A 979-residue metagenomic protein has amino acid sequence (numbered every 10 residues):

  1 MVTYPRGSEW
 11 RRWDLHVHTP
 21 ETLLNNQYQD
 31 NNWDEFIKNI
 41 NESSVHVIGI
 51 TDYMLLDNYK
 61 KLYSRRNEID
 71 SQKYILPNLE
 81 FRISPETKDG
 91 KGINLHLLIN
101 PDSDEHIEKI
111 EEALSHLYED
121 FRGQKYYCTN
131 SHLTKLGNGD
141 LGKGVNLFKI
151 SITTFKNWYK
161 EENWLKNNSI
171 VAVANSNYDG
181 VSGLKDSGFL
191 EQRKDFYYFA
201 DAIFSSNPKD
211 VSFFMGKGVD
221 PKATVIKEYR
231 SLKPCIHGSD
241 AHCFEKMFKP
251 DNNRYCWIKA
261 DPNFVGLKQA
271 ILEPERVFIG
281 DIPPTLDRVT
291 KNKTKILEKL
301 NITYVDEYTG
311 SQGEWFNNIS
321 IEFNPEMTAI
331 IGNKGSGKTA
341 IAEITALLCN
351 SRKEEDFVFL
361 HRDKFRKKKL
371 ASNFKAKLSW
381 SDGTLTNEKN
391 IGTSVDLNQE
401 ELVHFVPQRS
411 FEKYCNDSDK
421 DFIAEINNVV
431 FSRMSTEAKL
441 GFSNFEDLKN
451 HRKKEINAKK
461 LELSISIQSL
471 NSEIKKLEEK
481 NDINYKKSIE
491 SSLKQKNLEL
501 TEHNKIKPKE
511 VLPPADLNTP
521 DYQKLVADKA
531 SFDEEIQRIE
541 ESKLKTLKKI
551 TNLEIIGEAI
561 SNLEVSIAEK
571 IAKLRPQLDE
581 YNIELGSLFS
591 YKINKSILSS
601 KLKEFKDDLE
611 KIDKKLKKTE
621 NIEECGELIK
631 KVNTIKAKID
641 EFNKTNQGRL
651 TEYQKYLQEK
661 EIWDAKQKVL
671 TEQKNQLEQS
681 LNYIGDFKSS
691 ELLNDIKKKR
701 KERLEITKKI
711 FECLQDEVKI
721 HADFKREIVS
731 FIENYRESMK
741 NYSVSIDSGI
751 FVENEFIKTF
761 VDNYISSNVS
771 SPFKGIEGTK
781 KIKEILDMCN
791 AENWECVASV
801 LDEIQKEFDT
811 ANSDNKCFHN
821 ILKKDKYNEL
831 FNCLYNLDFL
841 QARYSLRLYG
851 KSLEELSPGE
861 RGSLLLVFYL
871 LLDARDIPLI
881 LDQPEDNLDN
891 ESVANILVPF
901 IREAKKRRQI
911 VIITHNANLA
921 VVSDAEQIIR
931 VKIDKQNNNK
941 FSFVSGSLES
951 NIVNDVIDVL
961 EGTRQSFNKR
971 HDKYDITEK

Functional and structural regions predicted by a protein language model:
M1-V47, L56-E108, L114, Y178-G335: Charged catalytic cores and adjacent phosphate/nucleic-acid-binding surfaces used for phosphate/nucleic-acid chemistry
K338, A342-T345: Post-Walker A alpha-helix
C349-I391, L714-I732, I896, V931-F943: Flexible phosphate/Mg2+-sensing switch loops adjacent to catalytic phosphate-binding sites
K369-A371, N390-I391, A894-K979: C-terminal lobe/lid and adjacent interdomain/linker elements of RecA-like ASCE P-loop ATPase modules
K389-K475: Extended, charged alpha-helical "arm/stalk" segments used for dimerization and assembly in large NTPase-driven machines
S469-S472, K476-E479, K494, L498-E855 (+2 more regions): Extended, charged coiled-coil "arm/hinge" scaffolds of SMC/Rad50-like chromosome-maintenance ATPases and other large
P858-I880: GG-anchored amphipathic helix commonly corresponding to the ABC/SMC/Rad50 NBD signature/C-loop
L881-E885, D889: Walker B catalytic motif
